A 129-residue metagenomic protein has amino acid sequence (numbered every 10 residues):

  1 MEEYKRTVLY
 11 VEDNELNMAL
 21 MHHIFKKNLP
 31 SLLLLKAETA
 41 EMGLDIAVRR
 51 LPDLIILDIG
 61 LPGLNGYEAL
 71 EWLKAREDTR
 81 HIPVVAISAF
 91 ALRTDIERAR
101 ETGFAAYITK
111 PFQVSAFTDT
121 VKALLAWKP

Functional and structural regions predicted by a protein language model:
E12: Conserved acidic carboxylate
E15-L35: Two-component/phosphorelay signaling modules centered on CheY-like receiver
T39-M42, N65-E71, G103: Acidic catalytic/metal-coordinating carboxylates
D45, Y67-R80: Short amphipathic alpha-helix used as the core "switch/output" element in two-component signaling
R50-I56, L61: Active-site beta3 strand of CheY-like receiver
P62-N65, R80, L92, P111: The feature encodes the CheY-like receiver
F112-V121: C-terminal output helix
